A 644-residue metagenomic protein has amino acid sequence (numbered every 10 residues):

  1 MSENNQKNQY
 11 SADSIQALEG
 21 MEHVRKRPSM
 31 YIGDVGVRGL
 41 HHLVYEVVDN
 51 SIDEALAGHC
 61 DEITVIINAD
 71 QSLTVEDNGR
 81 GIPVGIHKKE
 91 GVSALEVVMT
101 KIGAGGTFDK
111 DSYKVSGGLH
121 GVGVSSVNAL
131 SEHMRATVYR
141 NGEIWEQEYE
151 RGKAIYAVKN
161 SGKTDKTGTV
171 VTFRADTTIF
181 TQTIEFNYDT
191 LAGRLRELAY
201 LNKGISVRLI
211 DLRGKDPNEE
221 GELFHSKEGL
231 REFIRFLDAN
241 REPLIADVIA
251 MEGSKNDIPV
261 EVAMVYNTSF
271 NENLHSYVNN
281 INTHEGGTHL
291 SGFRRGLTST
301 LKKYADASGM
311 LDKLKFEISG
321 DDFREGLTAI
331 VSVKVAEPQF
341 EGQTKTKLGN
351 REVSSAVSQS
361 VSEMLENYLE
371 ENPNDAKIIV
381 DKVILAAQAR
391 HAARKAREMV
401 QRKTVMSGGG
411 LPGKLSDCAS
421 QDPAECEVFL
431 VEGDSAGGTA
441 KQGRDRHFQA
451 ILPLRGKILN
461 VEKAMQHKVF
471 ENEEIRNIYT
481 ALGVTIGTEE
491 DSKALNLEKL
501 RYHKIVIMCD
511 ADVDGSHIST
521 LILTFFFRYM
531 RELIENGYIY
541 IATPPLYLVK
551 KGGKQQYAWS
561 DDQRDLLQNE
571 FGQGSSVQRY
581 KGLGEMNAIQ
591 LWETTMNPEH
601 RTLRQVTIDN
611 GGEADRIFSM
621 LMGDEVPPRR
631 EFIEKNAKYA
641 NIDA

Functional and structural regions predicted by a protein language model:
M1-S14, M21, Y45, D53-A55 (+12 more regions): GHKL-family ATPase ATP-binding module
M21, P28-S29, L95, N587: Conserved activation segment
K26-Y45: Conserved short strand/loop->alpha-helix "switch" segment adjacent to the catalytic nucleotide/phosphoryl-transfer site
G81-I86: A short glycine-centered beta->alpha linker in the GHKL/HATPase_c
H87-K88, L95: Short adenine-binding "F-helix/F-box" segment of the Bergerat
Q388-S407, D422-E427, G438, Q442-R444 (+2 more regions): C-terminal interaction appendages of subunits in large macromolecular complexes
